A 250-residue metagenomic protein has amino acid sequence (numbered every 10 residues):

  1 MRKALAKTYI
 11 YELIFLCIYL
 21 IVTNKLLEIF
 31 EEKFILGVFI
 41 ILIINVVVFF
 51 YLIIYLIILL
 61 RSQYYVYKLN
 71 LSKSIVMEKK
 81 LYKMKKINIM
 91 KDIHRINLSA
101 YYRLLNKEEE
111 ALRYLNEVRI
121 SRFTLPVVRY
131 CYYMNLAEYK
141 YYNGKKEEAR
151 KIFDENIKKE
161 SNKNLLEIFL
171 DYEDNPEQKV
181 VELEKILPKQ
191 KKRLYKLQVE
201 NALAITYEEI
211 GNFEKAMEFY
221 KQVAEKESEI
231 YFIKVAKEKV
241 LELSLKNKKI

Functional and structural regions predicted by a protein language model:
M1-I14: Juxtamembrane interface helix immediately N-terminal to a transmembrane segment
G37-Y67: Transmembrane alpha-helices and immediately adjacent membrane-cytoplasm interface residues in multi-pass integral
F49-F50, Y82, K86, F123-P126 (+3 more regions): Structural signature of alpha-solenoid helical repeat scaffolds
L56-I87, I93-L105, I120: Alpha-helical segment of the N-proximal tetratricopeptide repeat
L60, M90-N97, V128-N135, N162-L170 (+3 more regions): "A position-specific structural signal for the A-helix of alpha-solenoid helical repeats
K73-L81, E108-I120, K145-I157, E177-K191 (+2 more regions): Alpha-helical repeat scaffolds
A100-N106, R129-E138, Y142-N143, K151-K192 (+1 more regions): Alpha-helical adaptor scaffolds
L187-I250: Long, non-transmembrane cytosolic or organellar matrix-exposed soluble domains/tails of integral membrane proteins
